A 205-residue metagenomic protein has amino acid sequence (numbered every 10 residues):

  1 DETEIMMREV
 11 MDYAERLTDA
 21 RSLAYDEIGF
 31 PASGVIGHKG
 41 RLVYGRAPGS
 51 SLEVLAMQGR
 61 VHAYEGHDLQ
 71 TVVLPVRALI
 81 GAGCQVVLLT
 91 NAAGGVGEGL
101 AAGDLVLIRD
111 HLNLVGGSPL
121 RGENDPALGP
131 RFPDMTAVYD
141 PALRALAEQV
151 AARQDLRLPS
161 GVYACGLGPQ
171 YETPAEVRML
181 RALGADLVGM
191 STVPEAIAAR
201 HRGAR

Functional and structural regions predicted by a protein language model:
D1-M135: Metabolite-binding pocket within alpha/beta catalytic cores that recognizes anionic/polar moieties
L52-A56, Q85-L88, D104-V106, R157 (+3 more regions): Structural motif
A63-D68, A164-L167, G184-A185: Short, flexible loop segments at the rims of nucleotide/cofactor-binding pockets, characterized by
A82, L114-V115, V150-Q154, L183 (+1 more regions): Change "in soluble alpha/beta enzymes" to "in soluble alpha/beta proteins
A93-G94, C165, P194: Conserved beta-strand edge residues that scaffold enzyme active sites
A137-M179: Active-site rim beta-loop-alpha module in soluble metabolic enzymes
Q170-R205: A C-terminal functional module that forms or caps the active site or interfaces directly with catalytic machinery
